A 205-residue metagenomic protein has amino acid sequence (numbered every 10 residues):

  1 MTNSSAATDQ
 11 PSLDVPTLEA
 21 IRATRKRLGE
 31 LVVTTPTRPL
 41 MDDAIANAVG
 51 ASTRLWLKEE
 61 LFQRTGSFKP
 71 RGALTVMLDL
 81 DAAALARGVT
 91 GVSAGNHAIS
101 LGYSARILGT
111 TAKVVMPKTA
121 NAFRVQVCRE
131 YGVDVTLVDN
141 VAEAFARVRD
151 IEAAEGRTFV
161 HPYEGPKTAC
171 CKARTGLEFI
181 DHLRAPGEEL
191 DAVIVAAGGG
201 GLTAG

Functional and structural regions predicted by a protein language model:
M1-G205: PLP-dependent amino-acid enzyme catalytic core
